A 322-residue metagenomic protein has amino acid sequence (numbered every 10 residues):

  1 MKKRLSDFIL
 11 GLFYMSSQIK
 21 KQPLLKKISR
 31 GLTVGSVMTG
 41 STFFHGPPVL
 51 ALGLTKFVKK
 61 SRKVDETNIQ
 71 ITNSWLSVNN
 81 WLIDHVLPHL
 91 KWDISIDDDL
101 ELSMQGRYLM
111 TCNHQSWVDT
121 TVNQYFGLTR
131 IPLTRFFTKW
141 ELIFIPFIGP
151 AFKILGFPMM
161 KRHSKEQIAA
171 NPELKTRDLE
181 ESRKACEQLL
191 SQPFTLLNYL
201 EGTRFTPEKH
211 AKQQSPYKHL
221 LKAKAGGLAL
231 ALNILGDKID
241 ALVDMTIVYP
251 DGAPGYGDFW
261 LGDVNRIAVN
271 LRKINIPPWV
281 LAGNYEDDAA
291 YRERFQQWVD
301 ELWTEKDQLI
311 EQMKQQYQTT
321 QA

Functional and structural regions predicted by a protein language model:
K2-K3: Polybasic, lysine-rich low-complexity intrinsically disordered segments
I9-Y108, H114, V122: Membrane-anchoring hydrophobic helices of lipid-metabolizing enzymes
G35-T39, A282-A322: Accessory terminal regions of nucleic-acid processing enzymes
S61-W75, L102-M104, Y108-N171: Catalytic core of membrane glycerolipid acyltransferases/transacylases, capturing the structured, soluble-facing
Q115-D119, R177-E181, K222-G226: Short, glycine/acidic-rich beta->alpha junctions
I143-P158, H163, Q192-N284: A cross-family acyltransferase "interaction/gating" segment
L174-Q188: A Trp-anchored, charged/polar loop motif used as the substrate-binding/catalytic surface of acyl/ester-handling
